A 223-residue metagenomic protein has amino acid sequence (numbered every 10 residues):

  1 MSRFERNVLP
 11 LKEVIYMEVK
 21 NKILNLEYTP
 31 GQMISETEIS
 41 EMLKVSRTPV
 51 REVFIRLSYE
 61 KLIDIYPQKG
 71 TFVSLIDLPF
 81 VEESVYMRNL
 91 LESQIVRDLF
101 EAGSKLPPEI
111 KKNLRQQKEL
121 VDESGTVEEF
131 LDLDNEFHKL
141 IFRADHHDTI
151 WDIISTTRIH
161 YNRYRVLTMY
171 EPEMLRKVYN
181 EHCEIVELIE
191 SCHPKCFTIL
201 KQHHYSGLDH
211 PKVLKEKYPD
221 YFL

Functional and structural regions predicted by a protein language model:
M1-E101, T149, K215-L223: Short linear motifs at protein or domain termini
L9, E13, M17, N21 (+11 more regions): Generic detection of well-ordered alpha-helical segments
K22, L120-V121, L188: Hydrophobic side-chain positions on well-ordered alpha-helices, corresponding to helix-helix packing/interface faces
K22, L26, H160-Y164, H210 (+1 more regions): A short secondary-structure junction motif
T71, P79-E82, R97, R115 (+2 more regions): Positions in alpha-helical segments
L78-V85, P107, H147, W151 (+2 more regions): Amphipathic, non-membrane alpha-helical segments in soluble helical-bundle scaffolds
K105-L167, E181-E184, T198-L208: Conserved amphipathic alpha-helical segments that form helical-bundle/coiled-coil interaction surfaces
V166-L223: C-terminal all-alpha effector/ligand-binding and dimerization domain of prokaryotic HTH-type transcriptional repressors
